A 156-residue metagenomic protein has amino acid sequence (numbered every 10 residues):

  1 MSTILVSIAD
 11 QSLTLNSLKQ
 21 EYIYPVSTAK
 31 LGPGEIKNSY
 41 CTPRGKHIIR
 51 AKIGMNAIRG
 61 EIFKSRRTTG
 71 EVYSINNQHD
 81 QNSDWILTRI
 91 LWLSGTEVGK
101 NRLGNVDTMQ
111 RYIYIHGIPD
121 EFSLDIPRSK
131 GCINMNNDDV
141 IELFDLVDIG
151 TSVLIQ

Functional and structural regions predicted by a protein language model:
M1, I8-D10, E21, R44 (+3 more regions): Extracytoplasmic
M1-S2, P25-S39, E71-N77: N-terminal post-signal-peptidase region of extra-cytosolic proteins
T3, I23-P25, K46, Y112 (+1 more regions): Well-ordered beta-strand positions in beta-sheet-rich domains
A9, L18, A29-L31, K52-G54 (+2 more regions): Solvent-exposed coil/turn segments that connect beta secondary-structure elements in extracytoplasmic/periplasmic
S12-T14, I48: General beta-strand recognition
L15-E21: Short acidic-glycine loop/turn motifs at beta-strand connectors
G34-I53: Short, surface-exposed secondary-structure junctions/capping segments
R59-Q156: Exported/periplasmic cell-wall-interacting domains
